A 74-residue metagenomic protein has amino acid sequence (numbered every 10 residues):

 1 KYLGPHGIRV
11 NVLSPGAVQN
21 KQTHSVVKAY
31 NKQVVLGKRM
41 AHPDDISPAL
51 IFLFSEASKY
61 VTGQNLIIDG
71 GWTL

Functional and structural regions predicted by a protein language model:
K1, P5, V12-V35, D45: A glycine/serine/threonine-rich, flexible loop-to-helix segment that serves as the NAD(P) cofactor-binding "lid"
L3, A49-L50, F54-A57: Conserved alpha-helical elements of the SDR catalytic core
G4, R9, V61-G63: Short, small/polar-rich loop/turn modules that mediate ligand/substrate recognition or access, typified
R9-Q19, F54, I67-D69: Conserved SDR Rossmann-fold cofactor-binding beta-strand/turn motif
Q19, K59, W72: Functionally critical, cavity-lining and gating residues within the transmembrane helices of 12-TM secondary
Q33, I51, T62-L74: Short C-terminal tail/terminal secondary-structure segment of NAD(P)H-dependent dehydrogenase/reductase domains
V35-I46, A57: A conserved structural motif in NAD(P)-dependent oxidoreductases
